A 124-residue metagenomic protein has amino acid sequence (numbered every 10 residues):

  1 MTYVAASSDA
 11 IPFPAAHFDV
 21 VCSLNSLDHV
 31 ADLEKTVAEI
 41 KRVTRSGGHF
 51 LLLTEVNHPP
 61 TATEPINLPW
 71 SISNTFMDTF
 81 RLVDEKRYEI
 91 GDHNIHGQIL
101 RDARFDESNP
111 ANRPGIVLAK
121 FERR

Functional and structural regions predicted by a protein language model:
M1-A5: S-adenosyl-L-methionine
A6-V21: A short acidic, Gly/Pro-enriched loop at the edge of an enzyme's catalytic core that lines a small-molecule cofactor
A16, A31-K35: Short N-terminal helix/helix-N-cap motif within the alpha/beta-hydrolase-1
V20-A31: A short SAM/SAH-binding and catalytic strip from SAM-dependent methyltransferases
E34-H49: A short glycine-rich, Lys/Arg-flanked "PGG" loop and its adjoining helix->strand segment in the class I
H49-F80: Conserved class I S-adenosyl-L-methionine
R81-D92: Conserved S-adenosyl-L-methionine
H93-R124: Core SAM-dependent methyltransferase catalytic element
